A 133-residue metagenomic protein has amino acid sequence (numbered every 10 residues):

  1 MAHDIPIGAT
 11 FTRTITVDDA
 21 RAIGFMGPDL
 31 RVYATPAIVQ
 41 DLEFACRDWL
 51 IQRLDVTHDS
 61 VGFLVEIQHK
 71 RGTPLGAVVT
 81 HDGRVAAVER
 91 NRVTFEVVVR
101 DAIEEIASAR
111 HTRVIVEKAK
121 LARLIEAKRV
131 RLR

Functional and structural regions predicted by a protein language model:
M1-A34: Catalytic strand-loop segment that frames the active site of acyl-thioester-processing enzymes
A9-F11, I38, V61-V65, L75-H81 (+2 more regions): A generic structural signal for short beta-strands and their flanking turns/coil linkers
T12-D18, Q68, T112-V114: Generic structural detector for well-ordered beta-strands
V32, P36, L132-R133: Proline-threonine-serine-rich low-complexity tracts
C46-T80: Hydrophobic beta-strand-centered segment that forms part of the acyl-chain substrate-binding groove
P74, R84-R133: HotDog/MaoC-like acyl-thioester-processing domains
